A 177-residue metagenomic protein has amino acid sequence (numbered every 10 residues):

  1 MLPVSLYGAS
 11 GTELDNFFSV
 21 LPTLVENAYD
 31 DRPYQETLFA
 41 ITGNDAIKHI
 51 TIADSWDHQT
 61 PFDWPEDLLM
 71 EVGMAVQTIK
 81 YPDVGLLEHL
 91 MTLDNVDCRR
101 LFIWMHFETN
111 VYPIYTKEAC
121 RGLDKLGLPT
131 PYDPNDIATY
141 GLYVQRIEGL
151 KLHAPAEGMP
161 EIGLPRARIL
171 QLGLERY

Functional and structural regions predicted by a protein language model:
M1-D54, T116-Y177: C-terminal accessory module of base-excision DNA glycosylases/AP lyases that mediates lesion recognition and DNA
F17-F18, Y29, F39, F62-W64 (+2 more regions): Phenylalanine-focused residue identity feature
L24-V25, A75-I79, T109-N110: A short, ordered amphipathic alpha-helix with a cationic face
I47-D94: Helix-hairpin-helix/helix-loop-helix acidic hairpins
E71-M74, R99, I103, P131: Generic preference for well-ordered secondary structure
G85-L126: Catalytic DNA-binding helix-loop module of base-excision-repair DNA glycosylases/AP lyases
